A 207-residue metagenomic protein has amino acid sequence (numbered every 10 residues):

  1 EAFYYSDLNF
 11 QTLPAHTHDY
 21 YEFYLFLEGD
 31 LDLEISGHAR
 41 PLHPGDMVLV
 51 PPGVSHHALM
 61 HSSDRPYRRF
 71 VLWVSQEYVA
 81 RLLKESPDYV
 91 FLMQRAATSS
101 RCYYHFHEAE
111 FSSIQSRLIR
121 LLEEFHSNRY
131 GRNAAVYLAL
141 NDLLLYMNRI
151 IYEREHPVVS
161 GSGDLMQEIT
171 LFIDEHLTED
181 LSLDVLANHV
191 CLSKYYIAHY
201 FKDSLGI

Functional and structural regions predicted by a protein language model:
E1-M47, V54, M60, D64 (+2 more regions): Generic protein-terminus/edge-of-domain signal
E1-Y4, S55-E124, Y146-I151: A hydrophobic/aromatic-rich effector-binding and dimerization subdomain of bacterial HTH-type transcriptional regulators
D19-Y21, P51, C191, A198: A generic "structured core" feature
L27, Q115-H126, T170, D174-L177: Regular secondary-structure segments
E108-S112, F125-N141, S160-G161: All-alpha amphipathic helical-bundle segments outside canonical DNA-binding/catalytic cores that form hydrophobic
E110-S113, G161-I169, L205: N-terminal positioning helix adjacent to the helix-turn-helix/winged-helix DNA-binding module
Y146-I151, E168, F172-I207: Basic/polar phosphate-binding segments, predominantly the helix-turn-helix DNA-binding elements of transcriptional
